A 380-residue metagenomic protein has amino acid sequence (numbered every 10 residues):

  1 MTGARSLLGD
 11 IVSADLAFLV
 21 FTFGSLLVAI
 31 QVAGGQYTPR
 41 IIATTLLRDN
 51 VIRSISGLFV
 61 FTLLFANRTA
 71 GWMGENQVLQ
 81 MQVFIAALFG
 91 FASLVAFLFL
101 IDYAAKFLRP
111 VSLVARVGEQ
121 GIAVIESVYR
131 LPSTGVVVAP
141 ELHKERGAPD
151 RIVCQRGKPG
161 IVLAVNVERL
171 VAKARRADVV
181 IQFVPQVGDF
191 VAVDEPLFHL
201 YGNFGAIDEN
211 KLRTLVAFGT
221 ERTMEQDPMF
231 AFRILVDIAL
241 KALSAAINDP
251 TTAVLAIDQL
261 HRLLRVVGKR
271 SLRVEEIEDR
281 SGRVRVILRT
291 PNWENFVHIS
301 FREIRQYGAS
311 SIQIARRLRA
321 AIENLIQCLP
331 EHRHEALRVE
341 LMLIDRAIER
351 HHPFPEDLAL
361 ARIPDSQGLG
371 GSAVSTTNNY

Functional and structural regions predicted by a protein language model:
T2-M73, L94, L98-I101, A239: Transmembrane alpha-helix detector for multi-pass membrane proteins
L8-D10, V78-G90: Hydrophobic alpha-helical transmembrane segments
L64-F65, F89-A92, T377-N379: N-terminal start-of-domain structural block
Q77-V83, F99-Q182, Q186-V187, E195-Y380: Short basic (Lys/Arg) and small-residue
